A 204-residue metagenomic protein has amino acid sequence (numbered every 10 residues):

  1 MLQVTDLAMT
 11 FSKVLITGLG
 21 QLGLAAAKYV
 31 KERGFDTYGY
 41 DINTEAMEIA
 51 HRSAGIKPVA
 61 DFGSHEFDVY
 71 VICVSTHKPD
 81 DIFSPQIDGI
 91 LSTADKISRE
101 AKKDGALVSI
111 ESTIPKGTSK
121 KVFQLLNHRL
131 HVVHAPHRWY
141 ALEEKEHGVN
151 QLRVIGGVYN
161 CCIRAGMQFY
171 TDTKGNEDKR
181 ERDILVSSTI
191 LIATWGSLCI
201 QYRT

Functional and structural regions predicted by a protein language model:
L2-A60: NAD(P)+-binding Rossmann beta1-loop-alpha1 motif at the extreme N-terminus of oxidoreductases
L2-D6, E100, L125-V133, W139-T204: Internal alpha-helical scaffold of NAD(P)-dependent oxidoreductase catalytic cores
Y29-E32, R52-G55, S84-D88, V122-L126 (+1 more regions): Short, glycine/charged-enriched secondary-structure capping and boundary segments
T44-I49, K116-T118, C161-A165: Short, charged/polar "capping" segments at the starts of alpha-helices and the immediately preceding loops
F62-F67: A short, aliphatic-rich alpha-helical micro-motif
Y70-V71: N-terminal Rossmann-like NAD(P) cofactor-binding module of classical short-chain dehydrogenase/reductase
V74-S75: Conserved NAD(P)H cofactor-binding loop of Rossmann-fold oxidoreductase domains
K78-E143: Rossmann-like NAD(P)(H) cofactor-binding subdomain of soluble oxidoreductases
